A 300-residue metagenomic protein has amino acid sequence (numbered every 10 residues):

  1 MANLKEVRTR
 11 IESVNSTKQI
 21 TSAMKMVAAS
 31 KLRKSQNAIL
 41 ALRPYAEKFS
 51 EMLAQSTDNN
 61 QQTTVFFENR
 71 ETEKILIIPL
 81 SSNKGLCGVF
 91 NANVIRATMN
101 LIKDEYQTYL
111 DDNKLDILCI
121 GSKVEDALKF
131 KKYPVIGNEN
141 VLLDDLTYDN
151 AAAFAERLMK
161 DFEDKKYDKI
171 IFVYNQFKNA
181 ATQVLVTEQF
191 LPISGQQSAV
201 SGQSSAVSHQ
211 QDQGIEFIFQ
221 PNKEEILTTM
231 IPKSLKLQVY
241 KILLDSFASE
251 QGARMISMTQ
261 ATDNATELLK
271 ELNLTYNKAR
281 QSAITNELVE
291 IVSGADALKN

Functional and structural regions predicted by a protein language model:
M1-N300: C-terminal beta-strand-loop-alpha-helix "lid" module of Rossmann-like NAD(P)-dependent dehydrogenases
